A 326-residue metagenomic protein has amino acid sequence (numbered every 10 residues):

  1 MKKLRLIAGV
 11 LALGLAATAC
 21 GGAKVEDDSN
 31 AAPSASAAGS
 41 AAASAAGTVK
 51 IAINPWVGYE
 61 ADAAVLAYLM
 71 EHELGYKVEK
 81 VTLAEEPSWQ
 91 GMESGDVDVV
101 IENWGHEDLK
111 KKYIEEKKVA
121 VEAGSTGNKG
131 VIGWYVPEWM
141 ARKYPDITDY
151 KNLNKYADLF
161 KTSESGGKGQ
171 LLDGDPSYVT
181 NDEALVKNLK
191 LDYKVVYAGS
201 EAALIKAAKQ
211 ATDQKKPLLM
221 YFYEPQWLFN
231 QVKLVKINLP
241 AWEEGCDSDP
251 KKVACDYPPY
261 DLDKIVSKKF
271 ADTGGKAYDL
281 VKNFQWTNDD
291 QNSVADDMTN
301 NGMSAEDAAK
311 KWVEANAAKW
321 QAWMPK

Functional and structural regions predicted by a protein language model:
A19-S40: Bacterial lipoprotein signal-peptidase II cleavage site
A45-G58, Y76-V81, K168-L172, V281: Short, well-ordered beta-strand elements
N54-V57, K77-G91, V196-A207: Short helix-initiation/N-cap motifs at beta->coil->alpha
V57-G75, V186: Short, polar/charged alpha-helical segment
G58, Y178-K194, A198-K215, K276 (+1 more regions): An extracytoplasmic/periplasmic, membrane-proximal ligand-sensing/linker region
G91, V97-W104, Q170-S248: Ligand-binding pocket segment of bilobal, Venus flytrap-like solute-binding proteins
V119-L171: A conserved helix-loop-strand patch within extracytoplasmic ligand-binding domains of the periplasmic binding
I132-R142, P259-T273, D296-D297: A bilobed periplasmic-binding-protein/Venus flytrap-type ligand-binding module shared by bacterial periplasmic
